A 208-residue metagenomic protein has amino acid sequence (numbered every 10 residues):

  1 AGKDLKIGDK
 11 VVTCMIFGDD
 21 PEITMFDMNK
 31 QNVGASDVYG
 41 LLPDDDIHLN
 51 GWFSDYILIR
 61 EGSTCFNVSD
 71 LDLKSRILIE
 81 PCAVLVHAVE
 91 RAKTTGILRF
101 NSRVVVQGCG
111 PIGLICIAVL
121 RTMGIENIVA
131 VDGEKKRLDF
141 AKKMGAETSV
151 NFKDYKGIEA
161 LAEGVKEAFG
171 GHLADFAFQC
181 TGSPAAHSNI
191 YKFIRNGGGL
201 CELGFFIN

Functional and structural regions predicted by a protein language model:
A1-C65: Glycine-rich phosphate/adenylate-binding loop and adjacent beta-alpha elements of nucleotide- or dinucleotide-binding
I47-F53, S69-K93, Q107-I115: A glycine-rich, Thr/Ser-enriched phosphate-binding loop motif common to dinucleotide/cofactor-binding enzymes
D72, T94-R103, H172: Short helix-loop-beta connector
V106-C109, R121-N189: Adenosine-nucleotide cofactor-binding segment
E147, S183-N208: Glycine-rich phosphate-binding loop and adjacent beta-alpha segment of Rossmann(oid) nucleotide-cofactor-binding
